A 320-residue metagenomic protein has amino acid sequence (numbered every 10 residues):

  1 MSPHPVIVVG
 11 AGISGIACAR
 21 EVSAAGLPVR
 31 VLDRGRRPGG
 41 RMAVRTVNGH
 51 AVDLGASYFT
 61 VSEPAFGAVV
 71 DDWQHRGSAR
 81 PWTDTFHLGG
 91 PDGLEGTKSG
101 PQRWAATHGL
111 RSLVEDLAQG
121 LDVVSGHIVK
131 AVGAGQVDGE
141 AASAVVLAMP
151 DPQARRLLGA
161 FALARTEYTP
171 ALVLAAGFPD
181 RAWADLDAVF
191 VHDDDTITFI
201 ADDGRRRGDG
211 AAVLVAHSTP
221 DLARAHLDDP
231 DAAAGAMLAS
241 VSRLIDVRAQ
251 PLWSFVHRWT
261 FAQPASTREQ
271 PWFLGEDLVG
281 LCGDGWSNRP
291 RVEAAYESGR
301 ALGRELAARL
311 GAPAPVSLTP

Functional and structural regions predicted by a protein language model:
H4, D138-A144: Core beta-strand elements of the Rossmann-like FAD/NAD(P) dinucleotide-binding domain in flavoenzyme oxidoreductases
H4-L32, G303-L306: N-terminal Rossmann-like FAD-binding beta1-loop-alpha1 element of flavoenzymes
A17, R37-G39, R45, L54 (+1 more regions): Conserved flavin/dinucleotide-binding core of flavoenzymes
S23-V47: Glycine-rich FAD pyrophosphate-binding loop
G39, N48, A142-F190, V247-A249: Central helical "cap/lid" subdomain
V44-F86: N-terminal FAD cofactor-binding segment of flavoenzymes
Y58-F66, T83, H87-D116, L227-A236: Short beta-strand to alpha-helix junction loop
S125-Q136: A conserved short coil-to-beta-strand element within the FAD-binding core of flavoproteins
